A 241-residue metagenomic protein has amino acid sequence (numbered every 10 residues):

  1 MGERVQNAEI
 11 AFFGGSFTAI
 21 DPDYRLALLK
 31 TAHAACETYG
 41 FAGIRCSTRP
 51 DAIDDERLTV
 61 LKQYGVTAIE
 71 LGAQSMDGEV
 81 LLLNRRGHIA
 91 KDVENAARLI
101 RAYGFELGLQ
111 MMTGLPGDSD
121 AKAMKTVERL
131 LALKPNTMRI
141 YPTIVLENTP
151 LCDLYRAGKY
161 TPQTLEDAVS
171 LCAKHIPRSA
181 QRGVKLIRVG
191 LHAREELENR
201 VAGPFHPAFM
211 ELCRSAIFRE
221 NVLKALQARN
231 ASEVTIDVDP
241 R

Functional and structural regions predicted by a protein language model:
M1, C36, S179: Conserved hydrophobic residues forming the short capping helix/wall of the S-adenosyl-L-methionine
M1, M138, V238-R241: Proteins with a high burden of low-complexity, intrinsically disordered sequence enriched in S/T/G/P/A and R, requiring
M1-G2, Y24: WD40 beta-propeller repeat fold
G2-Q6, A228-A231: Glycine-rich phosphate/diphosphate-binding loops that line cofactor/substrate pockets in enzymes
N7-A11: Low-complexity, highly charged intrinsically disordered N-terminal segments that act as targeting/localization
G14-D167: Conserved non-cysteine loop/helix-boundary elements of the Radical SAM core domain that shape
P150, A157-R241: Auxiliary Fe-S-binding modules of radical SAM enzymes
